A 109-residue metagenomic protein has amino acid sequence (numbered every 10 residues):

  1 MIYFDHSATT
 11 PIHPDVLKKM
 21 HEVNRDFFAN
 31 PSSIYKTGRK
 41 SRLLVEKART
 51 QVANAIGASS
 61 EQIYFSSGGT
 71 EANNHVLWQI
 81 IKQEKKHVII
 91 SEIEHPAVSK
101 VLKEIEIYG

Functional and structural regions predicted by a protein language model:
M1-G109: Pyridoxal 5′-phosphate
